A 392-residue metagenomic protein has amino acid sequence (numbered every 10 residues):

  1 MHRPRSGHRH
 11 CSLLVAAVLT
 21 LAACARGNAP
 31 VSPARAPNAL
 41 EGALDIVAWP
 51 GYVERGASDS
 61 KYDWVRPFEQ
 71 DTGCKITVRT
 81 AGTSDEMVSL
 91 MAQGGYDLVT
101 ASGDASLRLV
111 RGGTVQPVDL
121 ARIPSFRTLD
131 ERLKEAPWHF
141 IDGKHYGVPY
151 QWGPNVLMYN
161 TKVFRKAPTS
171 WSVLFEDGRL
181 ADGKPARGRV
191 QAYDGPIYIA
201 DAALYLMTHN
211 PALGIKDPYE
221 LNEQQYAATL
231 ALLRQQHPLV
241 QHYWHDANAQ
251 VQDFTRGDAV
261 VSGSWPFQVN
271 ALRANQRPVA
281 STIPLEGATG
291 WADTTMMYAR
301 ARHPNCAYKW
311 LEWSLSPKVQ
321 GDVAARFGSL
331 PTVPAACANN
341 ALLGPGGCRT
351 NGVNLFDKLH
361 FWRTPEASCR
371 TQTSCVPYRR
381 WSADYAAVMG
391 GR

Functional and structural regions predicted by a protein language model:
L21-A23: C-terminal motif of bacterial Sec signal peptides marking the signal peptidase cleavage site
A25-G27, V31-L109: Early extracytoplasmic/lumenal segment of secretory-pathway proteins
W49, V53-D59, G95, T100-A249: Extracytoplasmic ligand-binding site segments that recognize negatively charged/polar headgroups
A105-V110, S262-P278: A ligand-binding cleft/hinge motif common to bilobed small-molecule-binding domains
S125-T128, G153, A227-Q236, N275-A299 (+1 more regions): Periplasmic-binding protein-like
S264, R273-R326, G391-R392: Extracytoplasmic/periplasmic substrate-recognition and gating elements
Y298-P365: Mature extracytoplasmic/periplasmic domains
L359-R392: Conserved C-terminal helix/tail region of periplasmic/extracytoplasmic solute-binding proteins
